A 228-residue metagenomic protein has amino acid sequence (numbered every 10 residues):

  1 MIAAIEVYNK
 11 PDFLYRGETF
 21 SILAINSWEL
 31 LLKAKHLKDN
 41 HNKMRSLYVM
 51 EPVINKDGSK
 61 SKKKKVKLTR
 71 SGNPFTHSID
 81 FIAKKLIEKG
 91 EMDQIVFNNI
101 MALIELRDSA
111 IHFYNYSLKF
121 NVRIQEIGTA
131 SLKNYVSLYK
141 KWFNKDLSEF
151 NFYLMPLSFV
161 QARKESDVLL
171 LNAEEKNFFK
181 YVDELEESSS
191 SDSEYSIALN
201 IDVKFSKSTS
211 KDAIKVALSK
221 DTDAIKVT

Functional and structural regions predicted by a protein language model:
M1-L23, K35-D39, S46, L147-V160: Charged alpha-helical initiation segments
A24, M44-P52, Q125-K133: Amphipathic alpha-helical scaffolding segments
L31-K35, Y139: Hydrophobic recognition helices of helix-based DNA-binding modules
L37-N115: A broadly used, surface-exposed interaction patch
K89-L147: Charge-enriched, short contiguous segments at helix-coil
V122-T228: Polyanionic, low-complexity intrinsically disordered segments
